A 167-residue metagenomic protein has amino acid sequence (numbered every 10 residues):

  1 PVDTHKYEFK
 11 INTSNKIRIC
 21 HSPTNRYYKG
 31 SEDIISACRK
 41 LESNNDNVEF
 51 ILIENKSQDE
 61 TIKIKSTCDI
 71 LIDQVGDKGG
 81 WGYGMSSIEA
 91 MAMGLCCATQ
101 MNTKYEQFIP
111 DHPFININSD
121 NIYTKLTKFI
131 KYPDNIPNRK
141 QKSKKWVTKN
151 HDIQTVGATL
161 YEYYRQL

Functional and structural regions predicted by a protein language model:
V2-K29, I35: Conserved donor-binding/catalytic core segment of Leloir-type glycosyltransferases
K16-I19, S31, I35-E60: A conserved nucleotide-sugar
I62, G84-A92, E106: Short alpha-helical segment that forms part of, or immediately flanks, the ligand-binding pocket in carbohydrate-active
K63-C68: Short alpha-helical donor nucleotide-sugar binding micro-motif in glycosyltransferases
Q74-G84, T99-P113: Nucleotide-sugar-dependent
A92-T99: Short hydrophobic beta-strand element within catalytic cores of glycosyltransferases and related nucleotide-activated
E106-K128: Change "using UDP/GDP/dTDP sugars" to "using nucleotide sugars
D134-R165: A charged, aromatic-enriched C-terminal amphipathic alpha-helix characteristic of glycosyltransferases across folds
